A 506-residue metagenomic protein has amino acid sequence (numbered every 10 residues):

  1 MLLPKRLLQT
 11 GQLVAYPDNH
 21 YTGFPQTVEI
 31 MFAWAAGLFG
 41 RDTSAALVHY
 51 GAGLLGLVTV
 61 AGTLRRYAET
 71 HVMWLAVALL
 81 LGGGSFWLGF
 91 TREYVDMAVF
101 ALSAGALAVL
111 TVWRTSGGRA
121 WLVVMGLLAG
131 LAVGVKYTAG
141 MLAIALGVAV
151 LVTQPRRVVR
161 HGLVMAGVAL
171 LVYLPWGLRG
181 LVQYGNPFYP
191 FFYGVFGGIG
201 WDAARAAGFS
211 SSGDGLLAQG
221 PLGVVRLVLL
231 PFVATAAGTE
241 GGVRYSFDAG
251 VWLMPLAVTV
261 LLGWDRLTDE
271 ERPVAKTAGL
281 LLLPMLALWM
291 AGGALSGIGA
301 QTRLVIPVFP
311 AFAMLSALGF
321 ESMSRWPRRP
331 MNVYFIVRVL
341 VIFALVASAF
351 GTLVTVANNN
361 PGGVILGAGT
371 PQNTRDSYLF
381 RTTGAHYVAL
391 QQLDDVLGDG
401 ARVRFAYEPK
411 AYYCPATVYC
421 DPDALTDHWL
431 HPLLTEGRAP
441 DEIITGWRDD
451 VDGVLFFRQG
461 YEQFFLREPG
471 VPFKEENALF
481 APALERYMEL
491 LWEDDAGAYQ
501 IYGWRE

Functional and structural regions predicted by a protein language model:
M1-L2, V337-Q392, K410-A411: Membrane-proximal, lumen/periplasm-facing interface regions of secretory-pathway glyco- and lipid-modifying enzymes
K5, D96-V99, A132-Y137, M141 (+5 more regions): Hydrophobic/aromatic-rich transmembrane helices and adjacent perimembrane loops
T43-S44, V60-G84, T115: Transmembrane-helix signature of polytopic, membrane-embedded enzymes that assemble or transfer cell-envelope glycans
L55, V60-A61, R226-K276: Hydrophobic, aromatic-rich transmembrane alpha-helices and their immediate juxtamembrane boundary segments
R65, A106-L122: Membrane-interface transmembrane helices that cradle and orient dolichyl/undecaprenyl
W74-L80, V124-A129, A145-L146, L170 (+3 more regions): Transmembrane alpha-helix segments characteristic of polytopic inner-membrane glycan-assembly/cell-envelope
A120-L127, A143-G147, L163-L170, M314 (+1 more regions): Signature aromatic-anchored transmembrane alpha helix within multi-pass, membrane-resident enzymes that catalyze glycan
D394-D449, E462-R486, E493-D494: Extracytoplasmic
